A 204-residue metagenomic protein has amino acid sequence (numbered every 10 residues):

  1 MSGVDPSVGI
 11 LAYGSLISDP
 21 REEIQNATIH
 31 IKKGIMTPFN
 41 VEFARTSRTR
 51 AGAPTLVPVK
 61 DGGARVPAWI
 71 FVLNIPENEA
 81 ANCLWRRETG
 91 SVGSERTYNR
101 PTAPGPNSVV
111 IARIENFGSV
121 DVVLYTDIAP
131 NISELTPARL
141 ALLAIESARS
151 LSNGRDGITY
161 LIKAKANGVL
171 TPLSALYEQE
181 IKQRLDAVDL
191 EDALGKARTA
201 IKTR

Functional and structural regions predicted by a protein language model:
S2-R204: A glycine-rich, hydrophobic/aromatic-adjacent loop/helix-cap motif
